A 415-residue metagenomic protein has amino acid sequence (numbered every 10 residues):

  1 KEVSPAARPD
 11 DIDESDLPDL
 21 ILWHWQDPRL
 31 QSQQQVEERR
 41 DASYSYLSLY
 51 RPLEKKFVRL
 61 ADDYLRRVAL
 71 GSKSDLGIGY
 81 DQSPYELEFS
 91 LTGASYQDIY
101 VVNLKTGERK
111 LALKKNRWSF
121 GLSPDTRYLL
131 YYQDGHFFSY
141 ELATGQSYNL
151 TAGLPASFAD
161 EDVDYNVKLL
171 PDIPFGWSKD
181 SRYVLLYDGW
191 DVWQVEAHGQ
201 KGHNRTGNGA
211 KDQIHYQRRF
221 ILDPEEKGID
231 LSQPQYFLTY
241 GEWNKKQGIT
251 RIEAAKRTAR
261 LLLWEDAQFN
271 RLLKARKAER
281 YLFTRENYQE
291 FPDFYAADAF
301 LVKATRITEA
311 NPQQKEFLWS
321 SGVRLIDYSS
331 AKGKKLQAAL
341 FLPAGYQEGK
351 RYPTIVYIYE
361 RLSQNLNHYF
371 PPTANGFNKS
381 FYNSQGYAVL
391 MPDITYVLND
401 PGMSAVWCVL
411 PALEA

Functional and structural regions predicted by a protein language model:
K1-P292, A296-A297, F370: Beta-propeller folds
N270-A415: Serine-hydrolase catalytic core recognition
